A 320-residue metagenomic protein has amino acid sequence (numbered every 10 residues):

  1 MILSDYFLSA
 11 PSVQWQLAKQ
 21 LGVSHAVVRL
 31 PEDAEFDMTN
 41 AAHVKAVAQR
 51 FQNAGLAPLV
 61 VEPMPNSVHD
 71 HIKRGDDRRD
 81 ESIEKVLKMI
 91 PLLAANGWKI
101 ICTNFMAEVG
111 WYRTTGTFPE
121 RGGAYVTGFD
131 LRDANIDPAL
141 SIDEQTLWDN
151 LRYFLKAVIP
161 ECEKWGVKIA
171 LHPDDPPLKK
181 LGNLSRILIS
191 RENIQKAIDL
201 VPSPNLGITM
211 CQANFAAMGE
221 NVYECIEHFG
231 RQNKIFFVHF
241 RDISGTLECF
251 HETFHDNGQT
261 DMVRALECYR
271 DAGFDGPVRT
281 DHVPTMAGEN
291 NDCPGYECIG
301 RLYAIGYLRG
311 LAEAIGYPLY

Functional and structural regions predicted by a protein language model:
I2-S4, S9, W15-K19, Q52-N53 (+8 more regions): Histidine-acidic metal/acid-base catalytic patches
S12-Q14, A18-E35: N-terminal ordered "arm"
V23-R29, V60-P63, T103, D130 (+3 more regions): Non-cysteine beta-strand/loop elements that form the S-adenosyl-L-methionine
H25-V28, N66-D70, I136-A139, D174-D175 (+2 more regions): A short alpha-helix capping/helix-coil boundary motif
A26, A34-E35, S67-V68, V109-G110 (+3 more regions): Short secondary-structure capping/turn micro-motifs that flank functional sites
L30-R152, K156, K164: Structural motif corresponding to the early beta-alpha repeats
N66, M106, D174, C211 (+1 more regions): Short loop/turn motifs enriched for small/polar and acidic residues
N135-N150, P176-R186, H251-E252: Surface-exposed cleft-lining segments at the edges of enzyme active sites
